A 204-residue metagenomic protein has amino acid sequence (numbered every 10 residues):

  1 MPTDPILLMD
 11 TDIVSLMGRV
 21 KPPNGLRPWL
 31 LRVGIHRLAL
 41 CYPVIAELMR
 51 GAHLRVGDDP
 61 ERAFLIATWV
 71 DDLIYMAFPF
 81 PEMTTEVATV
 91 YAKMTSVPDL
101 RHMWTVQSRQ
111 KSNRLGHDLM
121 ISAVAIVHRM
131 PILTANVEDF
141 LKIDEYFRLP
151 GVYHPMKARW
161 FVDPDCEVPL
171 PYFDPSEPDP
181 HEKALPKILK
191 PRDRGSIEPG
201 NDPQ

Functional and structural regions predicted by a protein language model:
M1-A46, A52-W69, D174-Q204: Short, well-structured N-terminal submotif of metal-dependent ribonuclease cores
P2, S122, I126-Q204: Acidic, PIN/NYN-like endoribonuclease modules and their adjacent C-terminal/linker elements
T11, T85, L115-L119, V137: Conserved glycosyltransferase catalytic-site signature
G18-R19, G57-D58, V97, L119 (+1 more regions): ASCE P-loop NTPase motor core, strongest for the SF2 helicase catalytic module
I35-L38, A77-P79, I126-P131: Short active-site oxyanion
P43-A46, T85, T89, L119-V127: A structural signal for well-ordered alpha-helical segments within the folded catalytic domains of diverse enzymes
I74-K111: Acidic catalytic patch
